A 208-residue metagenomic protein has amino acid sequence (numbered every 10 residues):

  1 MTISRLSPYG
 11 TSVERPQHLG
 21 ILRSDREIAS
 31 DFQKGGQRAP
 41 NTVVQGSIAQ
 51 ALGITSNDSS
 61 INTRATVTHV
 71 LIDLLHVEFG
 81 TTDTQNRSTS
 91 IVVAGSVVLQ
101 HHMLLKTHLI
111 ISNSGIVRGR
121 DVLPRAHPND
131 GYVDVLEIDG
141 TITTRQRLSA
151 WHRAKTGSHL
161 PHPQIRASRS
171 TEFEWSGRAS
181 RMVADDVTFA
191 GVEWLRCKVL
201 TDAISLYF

Functional and structural regions predicted by a protein language model:
M1-I116, D121-V122, N129, R166-A167: Catalytic core of DAGKc-family lipid kinases
M1-S4, G80, L136, I204-F208: Short amphipathic alpha-helical segments
I111-S112, P128, G177, V199: Generic beta-strand structural signal
L123-R125, P161-H162: Short glycine-rich, acidic/polar surface loops and turns
A126-N129, T141: Electropositive phosphate-/nucleotide-binding environments in soluble metabolic enzymes
E137-F208: ATP/nucleoside-binding phosphotransfer catalytic cores, i.e., glycine-rich phosphate-binding loops
